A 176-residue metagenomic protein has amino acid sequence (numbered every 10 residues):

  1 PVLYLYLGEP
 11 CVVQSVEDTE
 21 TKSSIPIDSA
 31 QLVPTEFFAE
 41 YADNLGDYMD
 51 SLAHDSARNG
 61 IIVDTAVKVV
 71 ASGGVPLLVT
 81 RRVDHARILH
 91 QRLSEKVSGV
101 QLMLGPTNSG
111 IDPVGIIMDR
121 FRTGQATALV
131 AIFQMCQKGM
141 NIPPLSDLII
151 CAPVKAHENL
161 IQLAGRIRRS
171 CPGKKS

Functional and structural regions predicted by a protein language model:
P1-I27: Post-DEXD/H (motif II) to motif III coupling segment of the RecA-like Helicase ATP-binding lobe
V2, Y6, R92, N159-L163: Alpha-helical scaffold elements adjacent to nucleotide-binding pockets in ATP/GTP-utilizing enzyme cores
Y6-L7, K96-V97, P144: Short, structured coil segments at secondary-structure junctions
S24-Y48, L93, V97: Short, basic/glycine-rich phosphate-binding loops at helix/coil junctions that contact nucleotide phosphates
E40-R81, R87-R92: Conserved interdomain hinge at the start of the Helicase C-terminal
G74-S109, I116: Conserved helicase motor "Helicase C" RecA-like lobe of SF1/SF2 P-loop NTPases
G105-S176: Conserved RecA-like P-loop NTPase helicase motor core
